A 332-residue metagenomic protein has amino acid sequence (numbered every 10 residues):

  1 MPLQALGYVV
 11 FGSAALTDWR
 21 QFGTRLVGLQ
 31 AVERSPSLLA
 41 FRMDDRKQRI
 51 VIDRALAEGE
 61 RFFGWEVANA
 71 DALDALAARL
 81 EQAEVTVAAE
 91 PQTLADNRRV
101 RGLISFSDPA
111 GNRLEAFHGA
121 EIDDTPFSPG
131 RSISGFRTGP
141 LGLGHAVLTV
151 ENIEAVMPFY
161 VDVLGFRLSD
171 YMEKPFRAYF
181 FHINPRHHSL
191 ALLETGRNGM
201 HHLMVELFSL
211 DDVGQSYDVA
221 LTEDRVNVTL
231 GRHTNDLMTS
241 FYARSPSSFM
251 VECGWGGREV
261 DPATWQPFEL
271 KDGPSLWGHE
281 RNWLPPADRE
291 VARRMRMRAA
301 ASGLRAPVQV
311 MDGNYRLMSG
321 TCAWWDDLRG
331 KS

Functional and structural regions predicted by a protein language model:
M1-Q48, L148-H188, L193: Core segments of cupin and vicinal oxygen chelate
M1-T17, E60-W65, E121-E154, R167 (+3 more regions): N-terminal beta-strand motif that seeds the catalytic metal site of vicinal oxygen chelate
Q4-A78, Q82-A88, A301, V308-S332: The feature marks the first
A5-A14, A55-E81, G102-D108, G142-E151 (+3 more regions): Vicinal oxygen chelate
W19-T24, L80, G111, V156 (+4 more regions): Conserved active-site tyrosine of GNAT-family acetyltransferases
R46-V51, G111-L114, H187-A191, S248-M250: Short, charged/polar, Gly/Pro-enriched secondary-structure boundary elements
E81-G139, Y179-F180, E223-S332: Vicinal oxygen chelate
L94-R98, S105-D108, F117-G199, V205 (+2 more regions): Amide-forming acyltransferase catalytic core, primarily the GNAT-like/NAT-type and related acyltransferase folds
